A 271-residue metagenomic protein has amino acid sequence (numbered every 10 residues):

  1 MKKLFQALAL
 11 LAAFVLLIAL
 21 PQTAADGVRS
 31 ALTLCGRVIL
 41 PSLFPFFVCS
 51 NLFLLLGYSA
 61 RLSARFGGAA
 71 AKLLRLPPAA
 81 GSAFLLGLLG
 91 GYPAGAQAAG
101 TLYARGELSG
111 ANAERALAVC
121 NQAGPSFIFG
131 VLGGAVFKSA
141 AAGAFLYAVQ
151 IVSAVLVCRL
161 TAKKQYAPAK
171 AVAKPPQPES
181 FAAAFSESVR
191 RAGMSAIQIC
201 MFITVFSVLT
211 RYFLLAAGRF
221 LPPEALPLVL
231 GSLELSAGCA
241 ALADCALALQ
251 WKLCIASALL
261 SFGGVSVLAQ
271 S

Functional and structural regions predicted by a protein language model:
M1-L8: N-terminal membrane topogenic signal
L8-T23, V28-L40, F44-V48, L52 (+1 more regions): Selected transmembrane alpha-helices and immediately adjacent juxtamembrane segments of polytopic inner-membrane
F14, L54-L55, N112-C120, P175-Q177 (+1 more regions): Short, amphipathic, aromatic/basic-enriched membrane-interface segments that mark the entry/exit of transmembrane
I18-R29, L55-S59, G130-L132, A140 (+3 more regions): Transmembrane helix-loop junctions in multi-pass membrane proteins
F46, G100, E114-N121, P125-P175 (+3 more regions): Alpha-helical transmembrane segments of multi-pass small-molecule/ion transporters
Y58, F185, V189-L260: Transmembrane helical segments that form the transport core of multi-pass membrane transport proteins
G68-A80, F84, A167-A184, L230-L235: Juxtamembrane inter-helical linkers in multi-pass membrane proteins
L73-F137, V229-C245, L249-S271: Alpha-helical membrane segments and immediately flanking helix-loop junctions that form or couple to the substrate/ion
